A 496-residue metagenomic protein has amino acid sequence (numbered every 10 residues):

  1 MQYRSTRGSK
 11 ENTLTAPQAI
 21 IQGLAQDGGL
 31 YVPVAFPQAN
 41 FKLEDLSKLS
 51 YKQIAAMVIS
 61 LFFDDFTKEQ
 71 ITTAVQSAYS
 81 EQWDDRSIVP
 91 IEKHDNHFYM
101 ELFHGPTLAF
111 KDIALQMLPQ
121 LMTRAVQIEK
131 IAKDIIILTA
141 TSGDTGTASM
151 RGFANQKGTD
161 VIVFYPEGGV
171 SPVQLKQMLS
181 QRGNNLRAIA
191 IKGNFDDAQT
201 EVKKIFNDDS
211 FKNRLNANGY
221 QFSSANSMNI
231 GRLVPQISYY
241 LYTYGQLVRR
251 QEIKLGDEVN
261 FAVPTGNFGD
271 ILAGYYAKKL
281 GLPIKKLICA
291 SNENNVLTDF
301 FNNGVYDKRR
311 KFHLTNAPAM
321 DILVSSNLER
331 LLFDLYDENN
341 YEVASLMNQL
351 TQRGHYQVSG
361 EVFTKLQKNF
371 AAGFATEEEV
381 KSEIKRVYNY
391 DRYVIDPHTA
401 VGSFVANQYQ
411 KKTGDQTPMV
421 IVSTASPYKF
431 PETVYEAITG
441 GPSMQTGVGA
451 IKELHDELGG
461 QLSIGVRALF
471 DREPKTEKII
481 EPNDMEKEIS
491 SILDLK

Functional and structural regions predicted by a protein language model:
M1-K496: PLP-dependent amino-acid enzyme catalytic core
